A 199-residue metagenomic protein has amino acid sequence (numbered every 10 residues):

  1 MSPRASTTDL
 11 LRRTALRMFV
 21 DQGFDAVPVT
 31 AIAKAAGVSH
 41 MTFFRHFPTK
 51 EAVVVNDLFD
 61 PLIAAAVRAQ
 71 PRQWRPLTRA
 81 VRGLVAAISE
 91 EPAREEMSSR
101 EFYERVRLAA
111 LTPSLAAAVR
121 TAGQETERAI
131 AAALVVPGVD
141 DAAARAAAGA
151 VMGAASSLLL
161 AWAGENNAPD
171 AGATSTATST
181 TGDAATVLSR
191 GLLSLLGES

Functional and structural regions predicted by a protein language model:
M1-Q22, A26-V38, V55, L62: Basic, helix-initiating cap at the start of DNA-binding domains
R13, R82, A86, E125 (+2 more regions): Short, residue-level hotspots on alpha-helical faces of the histone-fold and other alpha-helical interaction modules
K34, P48-T49: Residue-level detection of the helix-turn-helix DNA-binding "recognition helix"
V38-F47: Short hydrophobic/aromatic patch on the recognition helix
E51-V53: A secondary-structure capping/hinge motif
A64-R105: Hydrophobic alpha-helical connector segments
L108-P137, R145, G149: Amphipathic alpha-helical packing segments from all-alpha helical-bundle domains
R120, V136-R190, L196: Hydrophobic/aromatic-rich alpha-helical bundle segments in the mid-to-C-terminal region
